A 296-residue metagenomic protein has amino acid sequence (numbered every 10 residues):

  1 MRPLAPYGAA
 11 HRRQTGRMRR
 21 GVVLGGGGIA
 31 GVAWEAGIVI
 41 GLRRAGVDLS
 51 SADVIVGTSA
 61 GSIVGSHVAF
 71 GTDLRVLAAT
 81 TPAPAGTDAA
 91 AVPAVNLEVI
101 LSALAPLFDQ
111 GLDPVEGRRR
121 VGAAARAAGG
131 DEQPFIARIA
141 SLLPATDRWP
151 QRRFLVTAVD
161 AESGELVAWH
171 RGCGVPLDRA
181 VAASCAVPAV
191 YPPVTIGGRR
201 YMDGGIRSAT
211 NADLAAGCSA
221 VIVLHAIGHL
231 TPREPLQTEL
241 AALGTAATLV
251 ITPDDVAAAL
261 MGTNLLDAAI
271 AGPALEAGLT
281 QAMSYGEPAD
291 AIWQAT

Functional and structural regions predicted by a protein language model:
M1-T58, I63-T296: Patatin-like phospholipase
